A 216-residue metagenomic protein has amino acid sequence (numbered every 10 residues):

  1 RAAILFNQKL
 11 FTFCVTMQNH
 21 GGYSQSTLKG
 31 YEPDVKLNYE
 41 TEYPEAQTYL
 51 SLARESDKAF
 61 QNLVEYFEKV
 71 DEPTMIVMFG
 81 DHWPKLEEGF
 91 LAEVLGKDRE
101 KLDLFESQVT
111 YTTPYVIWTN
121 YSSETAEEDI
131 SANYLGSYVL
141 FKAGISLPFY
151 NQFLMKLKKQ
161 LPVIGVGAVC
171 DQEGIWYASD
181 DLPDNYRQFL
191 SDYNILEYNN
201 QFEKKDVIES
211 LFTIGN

Functional and structural regions predicted by a protein language model:
R1-N216: Solvent-exposed soluble domains appended to multi-pass membrane proteins
